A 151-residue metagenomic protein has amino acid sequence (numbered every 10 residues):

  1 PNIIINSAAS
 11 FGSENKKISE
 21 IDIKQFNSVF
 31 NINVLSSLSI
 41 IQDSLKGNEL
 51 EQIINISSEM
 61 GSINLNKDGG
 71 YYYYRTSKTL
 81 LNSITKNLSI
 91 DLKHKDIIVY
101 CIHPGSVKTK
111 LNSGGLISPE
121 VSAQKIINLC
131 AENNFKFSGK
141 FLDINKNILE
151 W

Functional and structural regions predicted by a protein language model:
P1-N6, G12-E14, F135: A glycine-rich helix->loop->beta "capping" turn within Rossmann-like NAD(P)(H)-dependent oxidoreductase domains
N6-S7, Q52-S58, I98-H103: Structural signature of the Rossmann-like NAD(P)-dependent dehydrogenase/reductase core
S10-V29, Q52-K93: Catalytic loop of short-chain dehydrogenase/reductase
I41-Q42, K86: A short, exposed helix-loop element centered on a Lys and neighboring polar residues
E49, L92-H94, V107: A short hydrophobic alpha-helix cap/turn motif
C101-I102, T109, S113-W151: C-terminal helical subdomain
